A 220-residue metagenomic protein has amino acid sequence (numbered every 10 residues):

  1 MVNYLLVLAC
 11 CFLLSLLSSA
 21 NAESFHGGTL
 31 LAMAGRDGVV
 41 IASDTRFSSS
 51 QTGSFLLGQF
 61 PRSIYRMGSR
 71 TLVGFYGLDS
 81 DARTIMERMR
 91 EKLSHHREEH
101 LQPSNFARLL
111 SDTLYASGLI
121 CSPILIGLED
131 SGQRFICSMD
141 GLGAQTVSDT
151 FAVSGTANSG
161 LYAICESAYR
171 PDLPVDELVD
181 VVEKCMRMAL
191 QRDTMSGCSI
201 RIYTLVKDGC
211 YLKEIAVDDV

Functional and structural regions predicted by a protein language model:
Y4-C121, G143-D180, T194-R201, V206 (+1 more regions): Conserved short S/T/G-enriched processing/targeting/catalytic segments and their helical context
L125-G143: Acidic-glycine-rich active-site phosphate/pyrophosphate-binding loop
K184: Short, flexible loop segments at boundaries between secondary-structure elements
